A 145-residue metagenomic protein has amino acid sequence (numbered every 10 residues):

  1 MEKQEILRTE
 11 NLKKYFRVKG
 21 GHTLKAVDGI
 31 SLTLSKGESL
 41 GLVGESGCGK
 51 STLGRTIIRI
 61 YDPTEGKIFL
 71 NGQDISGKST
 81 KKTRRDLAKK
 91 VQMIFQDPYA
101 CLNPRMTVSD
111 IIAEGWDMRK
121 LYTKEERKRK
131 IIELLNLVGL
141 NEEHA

Functional and structural regions predicted by a protein language model:
M1-A145: ABC transporter nucleotide-binding domains
